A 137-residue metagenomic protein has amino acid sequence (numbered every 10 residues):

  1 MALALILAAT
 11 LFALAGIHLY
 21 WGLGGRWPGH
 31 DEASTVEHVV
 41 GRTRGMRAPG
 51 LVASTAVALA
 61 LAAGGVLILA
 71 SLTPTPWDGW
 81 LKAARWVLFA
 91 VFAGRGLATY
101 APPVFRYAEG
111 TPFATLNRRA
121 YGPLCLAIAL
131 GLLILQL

Functional and structural regions predicted by a protein language model:
A4-L23: N-terminal signal-anchor transmembrane alpha helix
L14, V91-R95: Alpha-helical transmembrane segments of multi-pass membrane proteins
I17-T55, R106-P112: Interfacial loop at the N-terminal end of multi-pass membrane proteins
G50-I68, L124-A129: Core segments of transmembrane alpha-helices that mediate helix-helix packing or line hydrophobic substrate/ligand
V52, A84-V87, T111-I128: Individual transmembrane alpha-helices with interfacial aromatic-anchor signatures
G65-K82: Juxtamembrane helix-break-helix junctions at the cytosolic face of small multi-pass alpha-helical membrane proteins
S71, L132-L137: Juxtamembrane boundary at the C-terminal end of a transmembrane helix
R95-E109: Transmembrane alpha-helical segments of integral membrane proteins
